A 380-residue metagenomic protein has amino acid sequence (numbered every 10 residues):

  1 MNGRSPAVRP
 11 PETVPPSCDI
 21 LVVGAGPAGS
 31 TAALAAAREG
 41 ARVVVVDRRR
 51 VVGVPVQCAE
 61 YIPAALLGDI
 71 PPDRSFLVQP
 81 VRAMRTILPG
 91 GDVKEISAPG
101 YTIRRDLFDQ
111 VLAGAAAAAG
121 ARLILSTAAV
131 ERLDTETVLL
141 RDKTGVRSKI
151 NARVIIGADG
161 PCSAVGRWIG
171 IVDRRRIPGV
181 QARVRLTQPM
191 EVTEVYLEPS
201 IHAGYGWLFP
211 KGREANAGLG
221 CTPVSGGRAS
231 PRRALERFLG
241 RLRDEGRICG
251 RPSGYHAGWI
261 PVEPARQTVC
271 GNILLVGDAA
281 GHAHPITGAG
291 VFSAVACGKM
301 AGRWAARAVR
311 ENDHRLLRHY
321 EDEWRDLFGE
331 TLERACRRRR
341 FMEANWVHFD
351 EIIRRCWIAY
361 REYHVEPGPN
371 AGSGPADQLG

Functional and structural regions predicted by a protein language model:
P11-A28: Beta1/beta-strand and adjacent pyrophosphate-binding region of the FAD-binding site in flavoprotein oxidoreductases
I20-V22, V43, I273: Conserved hydrophobic helix-helix packing surfaces used for dimerization/oligomerization
V23, G157-A158, L275: Redox-cofactor binding/interface segments in oxidoreductases and associated redox assembly factors
A25, L34-V56: Glycine-rich FAD pyrophosphate-binding loop
A35, E39, A115-R247, P252 (+2 more regions): Predominantly flavin-linked oxidoreductase catalytic cores and closely associated redox partners
I62-A113: A conserved beta-strand/loop capping segment in the N-terminal third of enzymes that catalyze redox or closely related
S225-A301, R310: FAD/FMN-dependent oxidoreductases across multiple families
R303-G380: C-terminal helical "tail/cap" subdomain of flavin- and related membrane-associated enzymes
